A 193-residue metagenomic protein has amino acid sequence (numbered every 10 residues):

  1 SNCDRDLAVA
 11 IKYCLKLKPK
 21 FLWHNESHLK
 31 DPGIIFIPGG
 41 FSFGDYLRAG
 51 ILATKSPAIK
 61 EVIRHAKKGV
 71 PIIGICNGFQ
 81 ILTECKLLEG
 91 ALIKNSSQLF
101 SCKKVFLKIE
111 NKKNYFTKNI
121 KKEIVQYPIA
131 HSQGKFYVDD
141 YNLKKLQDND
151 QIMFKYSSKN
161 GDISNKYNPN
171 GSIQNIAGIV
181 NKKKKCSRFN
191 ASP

Functional and structural regions predicted by a protein language model:
S1-I75, I81-E89, I93-F100, K108 (+5 more regions): N-terminal beta1-alpha1 cap of cysteine-dependent amidohydrolase-like domains
V62-K67, L92-P193: Amide-donor transfer/coupling interface in amidating biosynthetic enzymes
G78-F79, K113: Short, flexible active-site-adjacent loop segments at beta-strand->alpha-helix junctions, enriched in small/polar
F79-Q80, G134: Short hydrophobic/aromatic residue motifs in ordered secondary structure
